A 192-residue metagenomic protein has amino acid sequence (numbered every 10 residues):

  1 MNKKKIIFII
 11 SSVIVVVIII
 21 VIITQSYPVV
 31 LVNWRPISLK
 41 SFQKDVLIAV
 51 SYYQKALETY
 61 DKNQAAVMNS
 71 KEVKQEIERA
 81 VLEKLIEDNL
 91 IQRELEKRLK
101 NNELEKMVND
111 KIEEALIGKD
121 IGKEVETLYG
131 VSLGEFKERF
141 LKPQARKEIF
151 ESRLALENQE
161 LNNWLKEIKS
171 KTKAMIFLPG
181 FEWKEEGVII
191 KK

Functional and structural regions predicted by a protein language model:
M1-K74, S152, N163-K192: Short, low-structural-confidence N-terminal segments
V21-E135: N-terminal targeting/tethering segments
L85, N89, E94, I149 (+2 more regions): Generic structural signal for hydrophobic core residues of well-folded globular domains
K97-M107, L161-N162, A174-G180: Surface-exposed patches in mature extracellular/periplasmic domains of secreted proteins
I112, N162-N163: Acidic/histidine-enriched alpha-helical segments
K123-R153: Proteostasis/folding factors centered on peptidyl-prolyl cis-trans isomerases
